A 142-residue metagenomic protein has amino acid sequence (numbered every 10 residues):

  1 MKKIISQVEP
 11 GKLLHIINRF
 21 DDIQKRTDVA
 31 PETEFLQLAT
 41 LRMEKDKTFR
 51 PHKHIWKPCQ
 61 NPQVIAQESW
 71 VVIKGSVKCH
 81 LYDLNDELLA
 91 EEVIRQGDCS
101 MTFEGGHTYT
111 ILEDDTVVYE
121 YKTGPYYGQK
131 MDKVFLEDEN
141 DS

Functional and structural regions predicted by a protein language model:
M1-K45, D138: A short, N-terminal "cap"/entry segment at the start of jelly-roll beta-barrel domains of the cupin/DSBH fold
I4, T108-S142: Double-stranded beta-helix
L41-V64: Conserved short histidine dyad/triad with adjacent acidic residue
E44-K45, I65-Y82: Glycine- and acidic-residue-biased ligand/ion/polar-headgroup-sensing regions
P51, C79-H80, S100-T102, H107-L112 (+1 more regions): Short beta-strand His + acidic residue motifs that chelate non-heme Fe in jelly-roll/DSBH and cupin folds
W56-P58, N85-E87, P125-Y126: Short, surface-exposed beta-strand-loop junctions and turns on beta-sheet-rich folds
D83-E104: Short acidic-glycine-tyrosine-enriched beta hairpin
